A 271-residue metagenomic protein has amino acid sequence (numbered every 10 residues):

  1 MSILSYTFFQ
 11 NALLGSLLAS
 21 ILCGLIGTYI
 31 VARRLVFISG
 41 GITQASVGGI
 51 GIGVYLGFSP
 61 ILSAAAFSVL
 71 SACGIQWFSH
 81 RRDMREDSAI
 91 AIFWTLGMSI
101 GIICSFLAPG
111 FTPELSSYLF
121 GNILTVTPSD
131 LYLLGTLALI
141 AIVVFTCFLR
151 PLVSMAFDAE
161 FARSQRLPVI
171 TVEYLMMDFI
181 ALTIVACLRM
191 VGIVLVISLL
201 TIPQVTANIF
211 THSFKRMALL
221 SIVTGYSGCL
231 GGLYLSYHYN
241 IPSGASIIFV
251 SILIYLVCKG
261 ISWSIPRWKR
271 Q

Functional and structural regions predicted by a protein language model:
M1-I21, R270: Membrane-interfacial amphipathic/re-entrant helices at transmembrane-helix boundaries
Y6-N11, R82, I90-R150, D178: Transmembrane helix-bundle core of multi-pass membrane transporters and related energy-transducing complexes
L13-L18, I61-A66, A91-I92, L131-T136 (+3 more regions): Hydrophobic alpha-helical transmembrane segments
G15-G24, A45, G49, G53 (+16 more regions): Alpha-helical transmembrane segments in multi-pass membrane proteins
T28-F111, A207-L219, S236-Y239, W263-S264: Short loop segments and helix-boundary regions at transmembrane helix junctions of multi-pass inner-membrane proteins
D130-P203: Helix-loop-helix "hairpin" substructures at the membrane interface of multi-pass membrane proteins
M190, V194-A245: Transmembrane alpha-helical segments in multi-pass inner-membrane proteins
I241-I248, I252-Q271: Cytosolic-side transmembrane-helix boundaries in multi-pass membrane proteins
